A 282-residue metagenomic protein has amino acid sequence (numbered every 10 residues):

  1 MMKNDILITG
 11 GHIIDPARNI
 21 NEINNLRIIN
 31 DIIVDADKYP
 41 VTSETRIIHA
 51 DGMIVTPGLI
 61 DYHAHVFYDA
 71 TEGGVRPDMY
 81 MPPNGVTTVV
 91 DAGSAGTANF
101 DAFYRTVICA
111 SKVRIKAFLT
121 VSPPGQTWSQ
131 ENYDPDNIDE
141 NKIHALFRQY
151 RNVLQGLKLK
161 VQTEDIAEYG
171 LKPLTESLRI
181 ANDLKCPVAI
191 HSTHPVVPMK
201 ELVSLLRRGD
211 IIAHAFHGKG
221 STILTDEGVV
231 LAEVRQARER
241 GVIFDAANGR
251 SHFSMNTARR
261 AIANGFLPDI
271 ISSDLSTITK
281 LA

Functional and structural regions predicted by a protein language model:
M1-T56: Histidine-rich, glycine-flanked metal-binding segment
G11, D31, G52, H63 (+5 more regions): Divalent metal-coordination and catalytic microenvironments
H49-A110: Metal-associated gating/positioning segment near the N- to mid-region
P82, F147, I262-N264: Non-catalytic positions within long, well-ordered alpha-helices that form the structural scaffold/packing of enzyme
T87-T88, Q155, L267-D269: Short acidic/polar active-site loop segments enriched in Thr and Asp
T88-A92, V188-H191, F244-N248: Short catalytic-loop micro-motif centered on adjacent basic/acidic residues
G93-F100, T106-L231: Histidine/acidic-residue-rich, glycine-tolerant segments that coordinate divalent metal ions
R208, H217-A282: Active-site-adjacent C-terminal substructures of enzyme catalytic domains
